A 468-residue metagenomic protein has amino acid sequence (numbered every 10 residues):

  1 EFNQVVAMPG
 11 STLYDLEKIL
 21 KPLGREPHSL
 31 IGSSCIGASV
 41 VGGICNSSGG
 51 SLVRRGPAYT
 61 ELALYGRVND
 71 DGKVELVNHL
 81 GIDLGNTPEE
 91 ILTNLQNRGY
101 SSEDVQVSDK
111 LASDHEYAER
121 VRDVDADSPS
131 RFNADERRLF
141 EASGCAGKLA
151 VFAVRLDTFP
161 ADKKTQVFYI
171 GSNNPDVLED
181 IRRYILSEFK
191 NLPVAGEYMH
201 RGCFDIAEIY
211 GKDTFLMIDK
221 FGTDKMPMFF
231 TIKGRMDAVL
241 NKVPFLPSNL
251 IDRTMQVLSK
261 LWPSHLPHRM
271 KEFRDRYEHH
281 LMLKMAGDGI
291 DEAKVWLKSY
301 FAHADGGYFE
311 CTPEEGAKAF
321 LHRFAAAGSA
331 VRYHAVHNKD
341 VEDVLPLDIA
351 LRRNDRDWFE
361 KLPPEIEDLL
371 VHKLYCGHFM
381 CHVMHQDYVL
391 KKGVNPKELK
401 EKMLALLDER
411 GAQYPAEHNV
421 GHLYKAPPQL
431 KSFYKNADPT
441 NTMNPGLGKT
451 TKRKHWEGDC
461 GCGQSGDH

Functional and structural regions predicted by a protein language model:
E1-V41: Anion-binding (especially nucleotide phosphate/pyrophosphate-binding) glycine-rich loop and adjoining beta-alpha core
Q4-S11, G32, I36, P57 (+7 more regions): Catalytic cores of large soluble enzymes that bind and process phosphate-bearing ligands
L30, I36-V177, D467: FAD-binding subdomain of flavoenzyme oxidoreductases
A38-V40, C45, E197-D213, A317-F324 (+1 more regions): Short, conserved secondary-structure transition motifs
V77-E136, K212-L261, E315, A319-H322: Charged, glycine/proline-rich intrinsically disordered loops and linkers
P160-A195, G202-L258, L266-A302: A conserved active-site cap/scaffold subdomain adjacent to cofactor or substrate pockets
R235-K242, L246-H468: Conserved glycine-rich FAD pyrophosphate-binding loop
